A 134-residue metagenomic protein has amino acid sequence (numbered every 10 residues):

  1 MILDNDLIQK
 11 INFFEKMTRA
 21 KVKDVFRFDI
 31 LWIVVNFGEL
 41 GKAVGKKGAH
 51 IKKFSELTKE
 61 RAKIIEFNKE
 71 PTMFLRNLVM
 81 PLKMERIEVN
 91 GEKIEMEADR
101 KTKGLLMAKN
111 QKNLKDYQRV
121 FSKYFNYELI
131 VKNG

Functional and structural regions predicted by a protein language model:
M1-G134: RNA-contacting regions in translation and RNA-metabolism proteins, encompassing KH/S1 modules where present
